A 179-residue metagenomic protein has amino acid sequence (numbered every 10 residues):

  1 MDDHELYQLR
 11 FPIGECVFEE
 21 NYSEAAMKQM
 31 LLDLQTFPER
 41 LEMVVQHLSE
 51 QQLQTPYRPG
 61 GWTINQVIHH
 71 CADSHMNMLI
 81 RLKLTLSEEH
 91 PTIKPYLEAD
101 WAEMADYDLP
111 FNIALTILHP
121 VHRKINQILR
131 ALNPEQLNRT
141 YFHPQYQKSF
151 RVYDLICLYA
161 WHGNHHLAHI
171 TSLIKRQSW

Functional and structural regions predicted by a protein language model:
M1-I13, Q54-A99, T140-W179: Short, contiguous alpha-helical
M1-L34: Terminal targeting/low-complexity segments that flank the catalytic cores of oxidoreductases
N21-Y57: Short, contiguous, helix-prone interaction/anchoring segments in small proteins
S23-M27, M104-D108, K148-V152: A short, mixed-charge helix-start or loop-turn motif at secondary-structure junctions
K28, L32-Q35, N65, H69 (+4 more regions): A generic "alpha-helical surface" signal
L32-V44, W101-R139: Acidic/histidine-rich alpha-helical segments that form the ligand environment of transition-metal centers
V44, L48-Q51, E89, L132-E135 (+1 more regions): A short secondary-structure junction motif
